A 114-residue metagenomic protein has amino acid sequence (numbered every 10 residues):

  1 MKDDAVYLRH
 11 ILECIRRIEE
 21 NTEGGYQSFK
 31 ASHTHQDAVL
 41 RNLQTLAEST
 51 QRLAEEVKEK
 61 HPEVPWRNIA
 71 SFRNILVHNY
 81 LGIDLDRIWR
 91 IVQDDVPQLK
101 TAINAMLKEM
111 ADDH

Functional and structural regions predicted by a protein language model:
M1-H114: Solvent-exposed interaction patches of small proteins and small membrane subunits
